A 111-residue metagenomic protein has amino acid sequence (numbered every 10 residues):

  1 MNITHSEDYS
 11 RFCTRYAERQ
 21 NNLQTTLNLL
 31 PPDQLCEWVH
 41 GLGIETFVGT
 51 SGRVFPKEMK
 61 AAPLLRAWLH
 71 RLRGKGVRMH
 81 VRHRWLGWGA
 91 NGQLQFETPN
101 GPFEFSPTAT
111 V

Functional and structural regions predicted by a protein language model:
M1-V48: Glycine-rich active-site loop/strand segments that organize a redox cofactor
L23-D33, S51-H70, H80: Short beta-strand to alpha-helix junction loop
L27-N28, L86, N100: N-terminal and secondary-structure boundary signal
F47-S51, V111: Short beta-strands and strand-loop turn motifs
R78-Q93: A conserved short coil-to-beta-strand element within the FAD-binding core of flavoproteins
P99-A109: Core beta-strand elements of the Rossmann-like FAD/NAD(P) dinucleotide-binding domain in flavoenzyme oxidoreductases
